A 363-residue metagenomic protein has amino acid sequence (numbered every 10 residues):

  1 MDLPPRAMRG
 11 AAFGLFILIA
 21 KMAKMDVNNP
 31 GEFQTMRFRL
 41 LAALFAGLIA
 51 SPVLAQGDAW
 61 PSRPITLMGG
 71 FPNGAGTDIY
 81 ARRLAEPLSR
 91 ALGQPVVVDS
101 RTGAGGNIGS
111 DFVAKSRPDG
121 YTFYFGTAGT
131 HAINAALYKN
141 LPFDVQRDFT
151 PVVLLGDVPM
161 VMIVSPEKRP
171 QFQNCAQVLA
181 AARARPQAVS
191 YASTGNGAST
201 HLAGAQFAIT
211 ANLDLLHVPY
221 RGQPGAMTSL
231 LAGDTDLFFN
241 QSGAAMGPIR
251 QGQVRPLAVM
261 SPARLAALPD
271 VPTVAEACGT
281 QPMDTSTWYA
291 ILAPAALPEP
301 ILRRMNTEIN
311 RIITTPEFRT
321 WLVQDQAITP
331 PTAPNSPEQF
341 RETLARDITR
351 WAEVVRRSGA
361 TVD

Functional and structural regions predicted by a protein language model:
A12-T35: Short, Lys/Arg-enriched N-terminal segments with co-localized hydrophobic residues within the first ~10-30 amino acids
N28-G31, S62-P64, L213, R250 (+1 more regions): An extracytoplasmic/periplasmic, membrane-proximal ligand-sensing/linker region
Q34-A42: Bacterial N-terminal signal peptides that target proteins for export
A50-P52: N-terminal signal peptide c-region/cleavage motif recognized by signal peptidases
A55-R147, A188, N212-Q241, P248 (+2 more regions): N-terminal (or domain-start) structured segment
K115-Y121, A136-G225, V274-E276, W288-W321: Hinge/capping helix and adjacent helix->loop/strand transition within the periplasmic-binding protein
D144-L155, D214-V218, D236-L237, M246-D284 (+1 more regions): Short beta-strand->loop
